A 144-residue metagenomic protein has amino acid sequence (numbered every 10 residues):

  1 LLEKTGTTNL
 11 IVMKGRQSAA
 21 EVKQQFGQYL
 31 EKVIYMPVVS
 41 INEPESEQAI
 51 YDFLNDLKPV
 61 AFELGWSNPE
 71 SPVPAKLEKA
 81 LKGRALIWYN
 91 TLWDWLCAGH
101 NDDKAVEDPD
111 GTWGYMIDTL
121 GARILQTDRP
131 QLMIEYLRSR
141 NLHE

Functional and structural regions predicted by a protein language model:
L1-T5, A19-Y29, E43-N55: Distinct, well-ordered alpha-helical segments
T7-G15: Acidic, His- and aromatic-enriched active-site or binding-groove loops in soluble protein domains that engage sugars
T7-T8, E31, G121: A short helix-to-beta-strand connector/capping loop
R16-A20, P130-Q131: Short, polar loop motifs at secondary-structure junctions
I34-E144: C-terminal active-site rim and adjoining tail of enzyme catalytic domains
